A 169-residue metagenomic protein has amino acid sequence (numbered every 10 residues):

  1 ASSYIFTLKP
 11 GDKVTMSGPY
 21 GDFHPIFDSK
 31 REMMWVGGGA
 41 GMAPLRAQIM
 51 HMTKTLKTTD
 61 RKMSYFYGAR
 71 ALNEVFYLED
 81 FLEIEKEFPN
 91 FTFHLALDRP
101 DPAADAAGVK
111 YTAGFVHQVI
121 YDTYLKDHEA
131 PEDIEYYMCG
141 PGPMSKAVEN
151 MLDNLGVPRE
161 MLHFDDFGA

Functional and structural regions predicted by a protein language model:
A1-W35, Q48-H51, L97-R99, D166-A169: FAD-binding FR-type
D28, T58, E129-P131: Short, flexible coil/linker segments at domain boundaries that flank nucleotide/cofactor-interacting
T53-K62: Phosphate-handling active-site elements
K62-A169: Reductase modules of NAD(P)H-dependent flavoproteins
